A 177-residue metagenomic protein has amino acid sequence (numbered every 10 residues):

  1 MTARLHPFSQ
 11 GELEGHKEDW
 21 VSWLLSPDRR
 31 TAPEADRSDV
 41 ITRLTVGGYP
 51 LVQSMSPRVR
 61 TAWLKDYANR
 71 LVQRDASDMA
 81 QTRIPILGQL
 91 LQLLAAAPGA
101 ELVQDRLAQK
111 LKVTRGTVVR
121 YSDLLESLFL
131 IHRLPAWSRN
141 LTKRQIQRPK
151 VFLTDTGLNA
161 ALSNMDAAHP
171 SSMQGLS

Functional and structural regions predicted by a protein language model:
M1, E18-W20, D166-A168: Short, glycine/charged-enriched secondary-structure capping and boundary segments
M1-G11: A short helix-turn-beta junction within AAA+ P-loop NTPase domains corresponding to the substrate/partner-engaging
S9, D36-V40, I86: Internal, well-ordered alpha-helical segments in soluble enzyme and binding-protein domains
G11-G15, A160-A161: Switch/connector loops and helix/strand junctions flanking conserved nucleotide-binding motifs in nucleotide-processing
L13, G47, L90: A residue-level signal for conserved active-site and pocket-lining positions in enzyme catalytic cores
H16-L25, R70-L71: Conserved AAA+ ATPase "sensor/coupling" helix adjacent to the nucleotide-binding pocket
S26-N69: Amphipathic alpha-helical "lid/sensor" segments that cap RecA-like P-loop NTPase cores
Q53-S177: Accessory nucleic acid-recognition modules appended to NTPase machines
